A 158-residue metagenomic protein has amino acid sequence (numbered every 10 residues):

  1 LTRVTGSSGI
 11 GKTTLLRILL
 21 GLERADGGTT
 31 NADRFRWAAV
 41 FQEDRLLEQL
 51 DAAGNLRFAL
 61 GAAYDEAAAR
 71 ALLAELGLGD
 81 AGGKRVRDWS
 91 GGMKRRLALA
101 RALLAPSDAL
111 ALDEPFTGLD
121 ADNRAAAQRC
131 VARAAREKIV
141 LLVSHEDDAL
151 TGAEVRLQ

Functional and structural regions predicted by a protein language model:
T5-S7: The feature captures the beta-strand-to-loop junction immediately N-terminal to the Walker
L20: Helix-to-loop junction immediately C-terminal to a conserved catalytic motif
Q49-A62: Q-loop/switch helix immediately C-terminal to the Walker
Y64-A81: Conserved ABC ATPase "signature" region
R85-W89: Conserved ABC ATPase signature
L99: Hydrophobic anchor residue at the start of the ABC signature
D113, D120: ABC-family nucleotide-binding domains
